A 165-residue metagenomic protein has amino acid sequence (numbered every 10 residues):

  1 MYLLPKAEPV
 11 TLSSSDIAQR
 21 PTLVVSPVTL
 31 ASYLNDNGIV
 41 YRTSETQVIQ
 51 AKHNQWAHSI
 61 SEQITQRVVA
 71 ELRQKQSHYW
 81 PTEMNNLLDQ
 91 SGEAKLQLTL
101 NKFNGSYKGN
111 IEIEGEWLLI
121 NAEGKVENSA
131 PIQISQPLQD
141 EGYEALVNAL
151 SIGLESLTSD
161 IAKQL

Functional and structural regions predicted by a protein language model:
M1-A57, S61: A structural "domain/chain start" motif
M1-L12, A18, A70, K75-E123: Surface-exposed short loop/turn segments
M1-S15, L138-L165: C-terminal/domain-edge helix-coil "capping" segments
T22-P27, V40, K95-T99, E112-E116 (+1 more regions): Soluble periplasmic/extracytoplasmic beta-strand elements of cell-envelope proteins
V28-L30, S44-T46, N101-F103, E116-G124 (+1 more regions): Solvent-exposed coil/turn segments that connect beta secondary-structure elements in extracytoplasmic/periplasmic
A31, R67-H78, G153, D160 (+1 more regions): Structured segments of extracytoplasmic/periplasmic soluble domains in secreted or envelope-associated proteins
Q47-A57, E123-S156: Short secondary-structure boundary motifs at beta->alpha junctions and helix caps
